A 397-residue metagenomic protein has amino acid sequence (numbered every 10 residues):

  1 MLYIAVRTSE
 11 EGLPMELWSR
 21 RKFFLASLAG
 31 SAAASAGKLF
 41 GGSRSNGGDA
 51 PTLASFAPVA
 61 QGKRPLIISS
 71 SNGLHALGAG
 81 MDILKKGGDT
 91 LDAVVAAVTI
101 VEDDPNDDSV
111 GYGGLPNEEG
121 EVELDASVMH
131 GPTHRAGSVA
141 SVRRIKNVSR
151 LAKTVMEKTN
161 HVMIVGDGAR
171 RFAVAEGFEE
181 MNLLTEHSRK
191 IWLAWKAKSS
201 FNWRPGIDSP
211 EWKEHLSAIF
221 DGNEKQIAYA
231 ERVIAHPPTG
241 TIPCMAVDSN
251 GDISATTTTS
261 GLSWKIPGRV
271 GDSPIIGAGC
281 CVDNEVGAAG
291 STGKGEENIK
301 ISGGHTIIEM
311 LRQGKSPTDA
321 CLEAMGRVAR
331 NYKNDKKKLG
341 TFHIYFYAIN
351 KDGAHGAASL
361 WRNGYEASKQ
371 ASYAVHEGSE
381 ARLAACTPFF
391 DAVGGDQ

Functional and structural regions predicted by a protein language model:
M1-W18: N-terminal secretory signal peptides
E11, F24-L25: General helical structural elements
E16-W18, L25-L28, A32, N46-Q397: Alpha/propeptide regions of enzymes that mature by internal proteolysis
G37-K38: C-terminal segment of classical bacterial N-terminal signal peptides
